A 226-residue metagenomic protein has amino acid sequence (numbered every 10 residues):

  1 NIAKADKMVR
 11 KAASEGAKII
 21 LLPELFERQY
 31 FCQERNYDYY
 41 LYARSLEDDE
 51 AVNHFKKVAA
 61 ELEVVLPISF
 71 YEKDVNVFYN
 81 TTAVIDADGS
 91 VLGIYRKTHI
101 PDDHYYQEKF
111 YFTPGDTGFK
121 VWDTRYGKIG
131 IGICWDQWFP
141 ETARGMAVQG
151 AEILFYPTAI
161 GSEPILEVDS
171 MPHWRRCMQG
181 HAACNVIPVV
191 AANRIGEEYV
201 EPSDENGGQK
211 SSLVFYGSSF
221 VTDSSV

Functional and structural regions predicted by a protein language model:
N1-I2, T81, I94-K97, V121 (+2 more regions): Active-site-proximal beta-strand elements of phosphoester/diester hydrolases
I2-A13, P140-R144, V148: Amphipathic, non-transmembrane alpha-helical secondary structure
K7-D88, I94, I160-G180, C184-I187: Cys-nucleophile CN-hydrolase/nitrilase-fold catalytic domain and related Cys-dependent amidase chemistry that acts on
E34-Y42, D103-H104, D204-Q209: Short glycine/proline- and charge-enriched loop/turn segments that cap or connect secondary-structure elements
E47-P67, K128, C134-V226: CN hydrolase (nitrilase-like) catalytic-core segments centered on the catalytic cysteine and neighboring Lys/Glu
F78-K97, L213-V226: Amphipathic beta-strand/beta-sheet edge segments enriched in Tyr/Trp
K97-Y111: A short, polar/charged loop-to-alpha-helix boundary motif
F112-Y126: Glycine-/acidic-rich phosphate or pyrophosphate-binding loops and their flanking alpha/beta elements
